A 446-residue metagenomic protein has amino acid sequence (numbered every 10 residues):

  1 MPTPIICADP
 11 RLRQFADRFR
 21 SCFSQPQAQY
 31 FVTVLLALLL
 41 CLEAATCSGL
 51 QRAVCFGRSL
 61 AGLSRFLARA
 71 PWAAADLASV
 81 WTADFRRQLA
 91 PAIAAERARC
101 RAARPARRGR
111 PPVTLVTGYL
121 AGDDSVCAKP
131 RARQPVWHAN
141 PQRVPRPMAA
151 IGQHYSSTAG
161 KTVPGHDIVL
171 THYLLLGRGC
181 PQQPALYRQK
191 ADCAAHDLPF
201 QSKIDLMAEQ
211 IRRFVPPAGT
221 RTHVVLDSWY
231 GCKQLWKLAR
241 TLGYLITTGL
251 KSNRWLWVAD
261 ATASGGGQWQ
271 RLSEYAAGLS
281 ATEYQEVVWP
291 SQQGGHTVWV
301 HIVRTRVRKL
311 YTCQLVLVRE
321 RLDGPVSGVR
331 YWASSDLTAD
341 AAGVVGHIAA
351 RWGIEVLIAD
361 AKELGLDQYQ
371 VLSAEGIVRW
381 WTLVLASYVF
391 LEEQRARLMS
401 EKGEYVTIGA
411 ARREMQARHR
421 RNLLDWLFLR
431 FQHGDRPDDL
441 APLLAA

Functional and structural regions predicted by a protein language model:
M1-A68: Gly/serine-rich nucleotide phosphate-binding loop at the start of the catalytic core of nucleotide/ADP-ribose-handling
V34-A37, S327-W352: Extended, non-catalytic structural segments that build the interaction scaffolds of large macromolecular assemblies
L50, V116-P130, T171, H223-G231 (+4 more regions): Short, conserved catalytic/metal-binding motifs centered on acidic residues
A61-R65, A70, I151-R221, T312-Y331 (+1 more regions): Electropositive, glycine- and tryptophan-enriched low-complexity nucleic-acid-binding patches
A70-P184, R188-A191: Active-site-proximal, Lys/Arg-enriched surface segment that forms a nucleic-acid-binding/basic interface patch
V126, A277-G278, D340-L372: Short amphipathic alpha-helical "interface-anchor" segments enriched in bulky aromatics
D192-L317, R397-A411: An internal, acidic/charged active-site-proximal segment that coordinates divalent cations and/or engages
D367-L424: Basic, amphipathic alpha-helical segments enriched in Lys/Arg and hydrophobic/aromatic residues
